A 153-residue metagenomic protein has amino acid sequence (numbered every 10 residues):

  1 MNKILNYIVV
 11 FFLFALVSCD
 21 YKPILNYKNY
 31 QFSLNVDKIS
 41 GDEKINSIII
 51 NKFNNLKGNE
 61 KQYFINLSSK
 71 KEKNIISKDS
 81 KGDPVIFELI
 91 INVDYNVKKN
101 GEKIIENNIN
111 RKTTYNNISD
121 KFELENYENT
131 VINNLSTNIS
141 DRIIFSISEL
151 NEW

Functional and structural regions predicted by a protein language model:
K3-V10: Sec-dependent signal peptide recognition, specifically the positively charged N-region followed immediately by
A15-S18: C-terminal motif of bacterial Sec signal peptides marking the signal peptidase cleavage site
D20-K22: Bacterial signal peptide processing site
K28-I48: Post-signal peptide N-terminal segment of mature Sec-exported envelope proteins
I50-N51, L56-E106, T113-N133, T137 (+2 more regions): Surface-exposed short loop/turn segments
